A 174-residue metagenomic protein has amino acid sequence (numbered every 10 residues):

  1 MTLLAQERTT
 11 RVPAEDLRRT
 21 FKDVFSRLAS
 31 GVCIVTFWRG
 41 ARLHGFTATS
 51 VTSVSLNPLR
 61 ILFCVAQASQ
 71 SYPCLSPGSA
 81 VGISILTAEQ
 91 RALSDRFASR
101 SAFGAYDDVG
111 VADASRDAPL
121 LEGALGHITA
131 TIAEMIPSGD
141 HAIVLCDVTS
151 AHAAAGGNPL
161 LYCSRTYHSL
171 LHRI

Functional and structural regions predicted by a protein language model:
T2-I174: Basic, polyanion-binding surface patches
